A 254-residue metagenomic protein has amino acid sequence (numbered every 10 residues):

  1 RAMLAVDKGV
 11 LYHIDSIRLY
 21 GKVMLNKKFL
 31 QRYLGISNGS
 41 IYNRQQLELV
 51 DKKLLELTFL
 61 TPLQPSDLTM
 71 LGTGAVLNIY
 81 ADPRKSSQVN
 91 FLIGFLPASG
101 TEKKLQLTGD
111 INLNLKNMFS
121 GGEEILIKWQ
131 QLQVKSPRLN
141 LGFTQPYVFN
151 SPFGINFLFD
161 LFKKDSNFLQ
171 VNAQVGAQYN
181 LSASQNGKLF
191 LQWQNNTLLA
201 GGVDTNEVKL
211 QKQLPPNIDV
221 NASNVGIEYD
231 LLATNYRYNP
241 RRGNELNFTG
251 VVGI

Functional and structural regions predicted by a protein language model:
M3, I17, L63-S66: Generic beta-strand hydrophobic packing signal
M3-L11, N78-K85: Conserved "repeat-terminator" motif of extracellular CCP/Sushi domains
D7, Y20-L30, R241-R242: Flexible hinge/switch segments at interdomain interfaces of large molecular machines
R18, Q31, E48-D51: Generic structural signal for individual residues within well-ordered alpha-helical segments across diverse proteins
M24, S40-N247: Gram-negative/organellar outer-membrane beta-barrel architecture
Q31-G35, E207: Acidic/histidine-rich, surface-exposed loop or edge segments in extracytoplasmic proteins
T249-I254: Short glycine-rich beta-strand segments
